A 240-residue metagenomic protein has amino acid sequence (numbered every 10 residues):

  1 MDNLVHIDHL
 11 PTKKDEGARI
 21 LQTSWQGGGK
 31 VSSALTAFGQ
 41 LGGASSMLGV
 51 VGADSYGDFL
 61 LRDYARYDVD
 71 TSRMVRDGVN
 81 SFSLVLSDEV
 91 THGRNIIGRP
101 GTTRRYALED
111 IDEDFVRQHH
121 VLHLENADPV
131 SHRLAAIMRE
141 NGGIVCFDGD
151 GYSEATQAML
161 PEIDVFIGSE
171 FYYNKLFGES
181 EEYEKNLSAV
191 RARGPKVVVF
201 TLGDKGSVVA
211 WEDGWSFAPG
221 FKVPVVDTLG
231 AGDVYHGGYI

Functional and structural regions predicted by a protein language model:
M1-L48, D58-F59, V225: Glycine-rich phosphate/adenosyl-contacting loop at the front of the ribokinase-like
R19, E181-I240: Conserved phosphate-binding/catalytic region of the ribokinase-like
G39, A65, R139-E140, R191: Anion (oxyanion) recognition and catalysis
D63-G78: A glycine-rich helix N-cap at a beta->alpha junction
S72-V75, V85-V121: Conserved phosphate-binding/catalytic loop of the ribokinase/pfkB sugar-kinase fold
F82-L86, N95, G206-A210: Short beta-strand scaffold segments in enzyme catalytic cores
H120-S188, G206-S207: Conserved beta-alpha-beta core of the PfkB/ribokinase-like small-molecule kinase fold
